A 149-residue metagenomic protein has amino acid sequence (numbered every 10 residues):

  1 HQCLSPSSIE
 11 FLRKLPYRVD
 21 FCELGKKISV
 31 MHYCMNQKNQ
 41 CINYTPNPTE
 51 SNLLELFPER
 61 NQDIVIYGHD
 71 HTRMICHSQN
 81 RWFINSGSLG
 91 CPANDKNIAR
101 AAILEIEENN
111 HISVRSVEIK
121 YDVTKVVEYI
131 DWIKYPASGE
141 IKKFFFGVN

Functional and structural regions predicted by a protein language model:
H1-I64: Conserved catalytic scaffold of divalent metal-dependent phosphoesterases
L15-Y17, D70, S88-G90: Glycine-rich, charged/polar anion/phosphate-binding loops that engage phosphate groups from diverse ligands
P16-D20, T72-R73, A101: Short, acidic/polar N-cap/turn motifs at the starts of alpha helices
M31, D63-H69, F83-G87: Active-site neighborhood of phospho(di)ester-bond hydrolases with catalytic His/Asp-centered motifs
N36-Q37, I64-H77, C91-K96: Active-site environment of divalent metal-dependent phosphoester hydrolases
K38, T45, N52, M74 (+2 more regions): Metallo-beta-lactamase
H77-N149: Acidic, His/Gly-rich catalytic cores of divalent-metal-dependent hydrolytic chemistry
